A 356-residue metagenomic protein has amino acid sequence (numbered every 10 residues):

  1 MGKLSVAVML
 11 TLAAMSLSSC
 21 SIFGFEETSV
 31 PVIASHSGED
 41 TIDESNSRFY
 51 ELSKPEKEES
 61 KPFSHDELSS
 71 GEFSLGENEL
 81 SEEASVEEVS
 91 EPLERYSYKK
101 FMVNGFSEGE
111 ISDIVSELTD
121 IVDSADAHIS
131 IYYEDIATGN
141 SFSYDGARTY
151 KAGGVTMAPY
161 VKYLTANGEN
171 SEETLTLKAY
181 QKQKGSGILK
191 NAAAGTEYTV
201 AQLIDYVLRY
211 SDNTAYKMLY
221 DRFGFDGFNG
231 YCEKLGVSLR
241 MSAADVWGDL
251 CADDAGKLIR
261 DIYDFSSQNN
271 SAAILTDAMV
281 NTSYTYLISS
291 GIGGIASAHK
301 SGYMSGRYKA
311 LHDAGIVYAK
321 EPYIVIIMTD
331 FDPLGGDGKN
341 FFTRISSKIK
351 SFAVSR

Functional and structural regions predicted by a protein language model:
M1-V6: Positively charged n-region of N-terminal signal peptides that target proteins for export
S18-S19: C-terminal motif of bacterial Sec signal peptides marking the signal peptidase cleavage site
G24-A127: N-terminal, intrinsically disordered, polar/charged segments of Gram-positive cell-envelope systems that serve as
V89-I129, E134-T138, A192-A194, A201-Y206 (+1 more regions): Penicillin-recognizing serine hydrolase domain
D126-H128, D145-A147, K151, V155 (+3 more regions): Extracytoplasmic
G139, Y150-A179, V207, V325: Active-site SXXK
G153-T156, Y210, D249-D254: Aromatic- and histidine-enriched alpha-helix N-cap/loop-to-helix transition segments that scaffold the rims
G168-A201: Active-site-proximal loop and beta-strand segments within enzyme catalytic domains
